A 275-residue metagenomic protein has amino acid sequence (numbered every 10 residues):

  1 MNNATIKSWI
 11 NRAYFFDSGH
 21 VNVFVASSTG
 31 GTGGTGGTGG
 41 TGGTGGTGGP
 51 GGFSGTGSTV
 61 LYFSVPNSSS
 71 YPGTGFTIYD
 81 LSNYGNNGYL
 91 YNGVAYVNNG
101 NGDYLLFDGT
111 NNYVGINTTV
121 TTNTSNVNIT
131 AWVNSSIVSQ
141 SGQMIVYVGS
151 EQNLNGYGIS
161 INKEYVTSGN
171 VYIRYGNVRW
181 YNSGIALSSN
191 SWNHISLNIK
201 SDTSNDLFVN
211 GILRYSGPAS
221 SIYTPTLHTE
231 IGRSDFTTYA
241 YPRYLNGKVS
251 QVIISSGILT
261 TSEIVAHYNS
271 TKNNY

Functional and structural regions predicted by a protein language model:
N2-N111, I264-Y275: Extracytoplasmic low-complexity segments
G57-V60, S69-T74, I78, T110-Y172 (+4 more regions): Extracellular glycan-recognition modules
Y62, N92-G93, H194, Q251 (+1 more regions): Extracellular/lumenal ectodomain signal focusing on beta-strand-rich modules and carbohydrate-recognition contexts
S82-N111, T121, I129-Q140, G158-S221: Extracellular glycan-interaction surfaces
E151-N153, S220-P225: Short, surface-exposed loop/turn microsegments at beta-strand edges and helix-strand junctions
P225-S250, I254: Extracellular glycan-interaction patches encoded by glycine-rich segments
